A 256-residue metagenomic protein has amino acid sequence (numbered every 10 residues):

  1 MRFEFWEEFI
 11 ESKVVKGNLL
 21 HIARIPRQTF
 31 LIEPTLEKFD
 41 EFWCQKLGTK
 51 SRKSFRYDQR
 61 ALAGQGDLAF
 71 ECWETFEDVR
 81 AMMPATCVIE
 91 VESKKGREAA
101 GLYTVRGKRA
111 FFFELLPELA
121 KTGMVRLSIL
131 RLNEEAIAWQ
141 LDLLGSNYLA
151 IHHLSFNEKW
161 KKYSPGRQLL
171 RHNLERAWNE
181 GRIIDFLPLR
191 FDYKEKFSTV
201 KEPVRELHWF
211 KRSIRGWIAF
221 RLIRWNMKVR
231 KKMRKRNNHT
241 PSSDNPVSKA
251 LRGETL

Functional and structural regions predicted by a protein language model:
M1-E4, A177-P188: Conserved GNAT acetyl-CoA-binding A-motif
M1-K162, P246-L256: A conserved beta-strand-loop-helix scaffold within acyl/acetyltransferase catalytic domains
K13-F39, L132, S146, I183-S242 (+1 more regions): Active-site/acyl-donor-binding loops of N-acyltransferases
E114-P117, H172-N179: Short glycine/serine- and small hydrophobic-enriched flexible loop segments
E158, E175, L207: ATP-dependent adenylate-handling active sites, centered on carboxylate activation for C-N bond formation
K161-L174: Conserved acetyl-CoA-binding loop-helix of GNAT-fold acetyltransferases
